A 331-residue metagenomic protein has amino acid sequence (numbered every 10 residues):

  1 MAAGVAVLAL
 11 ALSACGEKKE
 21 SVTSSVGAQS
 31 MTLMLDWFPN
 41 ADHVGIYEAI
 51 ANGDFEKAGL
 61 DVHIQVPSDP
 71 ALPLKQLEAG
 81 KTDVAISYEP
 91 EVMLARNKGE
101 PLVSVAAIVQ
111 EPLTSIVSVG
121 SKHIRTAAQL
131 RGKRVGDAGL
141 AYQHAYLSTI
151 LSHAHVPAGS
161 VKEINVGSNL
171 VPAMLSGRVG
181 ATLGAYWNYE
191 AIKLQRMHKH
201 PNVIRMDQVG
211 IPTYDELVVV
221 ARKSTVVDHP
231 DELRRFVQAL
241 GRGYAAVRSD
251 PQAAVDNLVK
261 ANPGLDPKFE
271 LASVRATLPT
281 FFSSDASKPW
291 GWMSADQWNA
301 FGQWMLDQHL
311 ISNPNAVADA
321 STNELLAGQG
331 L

Functional and structural regions predicted by a protein language model:
M1-V7: Sec-dependent N-terminal signal peptides
A11-A14: C-terminal motif of bacterial Sec signal peptides marking the signal peptidase cleavage site
G16-K18: Bacterial signal peptide processing site
V22-G167, V171-N188, I204-R205: Short, glycine-/small- and polar/acidic-enriched structural segments that line small-molecule recognition paths
P90, N169-P172, R178-G264: Pocket-lining segment of extracytoplasmic ligand-binding domains
I108-S118, K199-V226, V237, A276-T280 (+1 more regions): Periplasmic-binding protein-like
V227-Q308: Secondary-structure end/capping motifs
W298-L331: Conserved C-terminal helix/tail region of periplasmic/extracytoplasmic solute-binding proteins
